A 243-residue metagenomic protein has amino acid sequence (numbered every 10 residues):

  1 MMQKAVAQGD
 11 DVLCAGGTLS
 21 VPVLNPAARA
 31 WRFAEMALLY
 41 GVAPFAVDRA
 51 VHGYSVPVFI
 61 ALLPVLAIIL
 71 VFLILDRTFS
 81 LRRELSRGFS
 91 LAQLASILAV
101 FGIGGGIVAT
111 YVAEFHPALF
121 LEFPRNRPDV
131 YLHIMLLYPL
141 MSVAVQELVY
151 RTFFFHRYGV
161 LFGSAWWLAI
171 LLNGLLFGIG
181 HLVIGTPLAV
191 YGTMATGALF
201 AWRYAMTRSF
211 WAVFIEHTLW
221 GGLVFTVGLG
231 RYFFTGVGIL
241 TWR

Functional and structural regions predicted by a protein language model:
D11, A15, S20-S80: Alpha-helical transmembrane segments in multi-pass membrane proteins
R49-S55, G180-L188: Membrane-interface helix caps and helix-loop-helix hairpins in membrane proteins
L63-L75, D129, A195-A205: Alpha-helical transmembrane segments and their membrane-interface exit regions
S80-S142, F155, G159-L161, F234 (+1 more regions): Juxtamembrane helix-loop-helix connectors linking adjacent transmembrane helices in multi-pass membrane enzymes
L94-L98, L132-M135, W167-L172, V190-Y191 (+1 more regions): Hydrophobic alpha-helical transmembrane segments
G104-G105, W166-H181, G197: Small-polar-interrupted transmembrane alpha-helices in polytopic inner-membrane proteins
L148-L172, A205-S209: Membrane-interface helix/loop boundary segments of multi-pass membrane proteins
A189-R243: Functionally important transmembrane alpha-helices
